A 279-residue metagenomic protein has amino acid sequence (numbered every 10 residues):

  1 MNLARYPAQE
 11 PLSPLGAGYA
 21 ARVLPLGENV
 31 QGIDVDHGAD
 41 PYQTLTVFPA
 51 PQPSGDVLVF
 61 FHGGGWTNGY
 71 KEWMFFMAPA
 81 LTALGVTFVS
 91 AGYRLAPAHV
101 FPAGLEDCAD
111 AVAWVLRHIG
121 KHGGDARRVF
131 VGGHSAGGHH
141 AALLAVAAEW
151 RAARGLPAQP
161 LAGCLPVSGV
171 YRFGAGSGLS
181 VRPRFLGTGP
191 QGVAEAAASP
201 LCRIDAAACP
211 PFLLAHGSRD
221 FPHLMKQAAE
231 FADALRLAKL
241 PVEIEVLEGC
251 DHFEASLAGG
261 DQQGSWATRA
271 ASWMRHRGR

Functional and structural regions predicted by a protein language model:
M1-R279: Alpha/beta-hydrolase superfamily serine-hydrolase fold, recognizing
